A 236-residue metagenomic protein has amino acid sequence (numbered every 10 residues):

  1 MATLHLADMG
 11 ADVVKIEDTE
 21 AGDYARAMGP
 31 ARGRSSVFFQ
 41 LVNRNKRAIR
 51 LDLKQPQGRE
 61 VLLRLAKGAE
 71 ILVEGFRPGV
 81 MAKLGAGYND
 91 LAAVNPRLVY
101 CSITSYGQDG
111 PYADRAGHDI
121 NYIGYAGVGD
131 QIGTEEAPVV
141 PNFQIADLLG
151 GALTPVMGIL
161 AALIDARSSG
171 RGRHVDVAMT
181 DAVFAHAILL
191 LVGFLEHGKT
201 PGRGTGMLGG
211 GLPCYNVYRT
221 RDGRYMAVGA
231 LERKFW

Functional and structural regions predicted by a protein language model:
M1-H174: N-terminal helix-loop segment corresponding to the beta1-alpha1 unit of nucleotide/adenylate-binding folds
Y125-W236: Acidic, glycine-rich segments within the central catalytic cores of soluble metabolic enzymes that bind/position
